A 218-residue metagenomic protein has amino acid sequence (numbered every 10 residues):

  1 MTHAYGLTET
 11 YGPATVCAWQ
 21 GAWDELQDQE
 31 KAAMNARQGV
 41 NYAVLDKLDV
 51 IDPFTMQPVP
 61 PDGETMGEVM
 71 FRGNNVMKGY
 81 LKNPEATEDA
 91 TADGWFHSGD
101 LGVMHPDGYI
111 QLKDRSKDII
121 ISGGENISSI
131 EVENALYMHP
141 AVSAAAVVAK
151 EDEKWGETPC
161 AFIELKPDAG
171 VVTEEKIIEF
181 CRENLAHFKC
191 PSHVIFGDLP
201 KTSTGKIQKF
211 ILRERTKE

Functional and structural regions predicted by a protein language model:
M1-A4, T8-Y109, S116-I119, V132-E133 (+1 more regions): Conserved AMP-binding/adenylate-forming
T2, V194-G197: General small-molecule cofactor/ligand-binding pocket signal
A14, P159, S192-H193, F210: Extracytoplasmic/periplasmic beta-strand context in beta-sandwich domains, especially the cupredoxin/COX2 CuA-binding
E68, A144, S192-H193: Residues at the N-termini of beta-strands
G73, K78-G79, L101-F188, P200 (+2 more regions): AMP-binding/adenylate-forming catalytic core of the ANL superfamily
K217-E218: Acidic/histidine-enriched, glycine/proline-rich intrinsically disordered or flexible terminal extensions
